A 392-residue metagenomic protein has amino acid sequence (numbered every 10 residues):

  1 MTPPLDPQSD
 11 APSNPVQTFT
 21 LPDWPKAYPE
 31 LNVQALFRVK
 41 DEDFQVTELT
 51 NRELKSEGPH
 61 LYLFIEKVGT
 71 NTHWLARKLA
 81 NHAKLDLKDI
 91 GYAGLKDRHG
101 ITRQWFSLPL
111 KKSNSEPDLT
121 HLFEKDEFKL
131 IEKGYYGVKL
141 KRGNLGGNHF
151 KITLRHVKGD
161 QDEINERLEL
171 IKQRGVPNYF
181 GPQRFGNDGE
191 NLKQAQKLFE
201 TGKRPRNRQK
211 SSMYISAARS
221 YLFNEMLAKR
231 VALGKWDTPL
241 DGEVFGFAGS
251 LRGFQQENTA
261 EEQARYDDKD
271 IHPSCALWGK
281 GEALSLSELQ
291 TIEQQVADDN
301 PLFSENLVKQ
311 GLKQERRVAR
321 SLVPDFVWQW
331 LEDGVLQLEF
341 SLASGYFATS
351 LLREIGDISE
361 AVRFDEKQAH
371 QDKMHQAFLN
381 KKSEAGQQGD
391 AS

Functional and structural regions predicted by a protein language model:
M1-S392: Non-catalytic, substrate/partner-engaging modules appended to enzymatic cores
